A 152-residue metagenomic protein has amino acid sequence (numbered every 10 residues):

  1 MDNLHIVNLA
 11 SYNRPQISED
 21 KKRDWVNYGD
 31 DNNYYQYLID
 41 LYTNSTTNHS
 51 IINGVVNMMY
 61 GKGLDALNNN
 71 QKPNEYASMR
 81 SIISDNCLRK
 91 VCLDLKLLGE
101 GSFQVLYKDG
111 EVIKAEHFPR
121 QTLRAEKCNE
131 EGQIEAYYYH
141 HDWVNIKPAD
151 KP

Functional and structural regions predicted by a protein language model:
M1-T47, Y60-P152: Structured, contiguous alpha/beta core segments that scaffold functional sites
V55-V56: Extended alpha-helical coiled-coil "stalk/arm" regions that scaffold and mediate dimerization/assembly in large
